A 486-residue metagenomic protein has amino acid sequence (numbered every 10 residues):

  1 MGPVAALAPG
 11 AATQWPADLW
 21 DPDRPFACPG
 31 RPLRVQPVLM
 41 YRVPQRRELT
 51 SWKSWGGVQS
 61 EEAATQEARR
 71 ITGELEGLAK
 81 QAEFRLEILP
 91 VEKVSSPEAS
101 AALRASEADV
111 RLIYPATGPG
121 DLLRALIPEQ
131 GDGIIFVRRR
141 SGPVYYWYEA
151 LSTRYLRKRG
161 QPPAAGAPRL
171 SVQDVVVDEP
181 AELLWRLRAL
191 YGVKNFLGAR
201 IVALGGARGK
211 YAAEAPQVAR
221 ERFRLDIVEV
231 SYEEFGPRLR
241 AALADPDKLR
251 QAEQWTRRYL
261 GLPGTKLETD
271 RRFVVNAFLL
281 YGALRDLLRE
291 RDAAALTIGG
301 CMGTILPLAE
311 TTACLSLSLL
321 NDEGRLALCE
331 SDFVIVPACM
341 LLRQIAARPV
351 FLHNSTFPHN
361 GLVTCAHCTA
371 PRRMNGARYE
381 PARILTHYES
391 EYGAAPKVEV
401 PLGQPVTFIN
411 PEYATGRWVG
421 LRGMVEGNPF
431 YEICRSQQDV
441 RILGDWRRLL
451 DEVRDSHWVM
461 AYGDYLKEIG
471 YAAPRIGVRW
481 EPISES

Functional and structural regions predicted by a protein language model:
M1-Q14: N-terminal export signals
T13-E87, E214-P263: N-terminal glycine-rich anion-binding loop in soluble enzyme alpha/beta folds
L39-Q45, E92-P97, I113-L123, R138-A150 (+6 more regions): Gly/Ser/Thr-rich loops at beta-strand to alpha-helix junctions that form or flank small-molecule/cofactor-binding
S60-G73, G77-L151: Trp/Phe/Arg-rich N-terminal binding region typifying the photolyase-homology
Q130-E229: Internal, well-ordered domain-core segments that constitute the primary functional module of diverse proteins
L187-A309: A charged, amphipathic alpha-helical module
N321-Y431: C-terminal catalytic subdomain
G393-S486: Extended hydrophobic packing segments that form well-structured cores
